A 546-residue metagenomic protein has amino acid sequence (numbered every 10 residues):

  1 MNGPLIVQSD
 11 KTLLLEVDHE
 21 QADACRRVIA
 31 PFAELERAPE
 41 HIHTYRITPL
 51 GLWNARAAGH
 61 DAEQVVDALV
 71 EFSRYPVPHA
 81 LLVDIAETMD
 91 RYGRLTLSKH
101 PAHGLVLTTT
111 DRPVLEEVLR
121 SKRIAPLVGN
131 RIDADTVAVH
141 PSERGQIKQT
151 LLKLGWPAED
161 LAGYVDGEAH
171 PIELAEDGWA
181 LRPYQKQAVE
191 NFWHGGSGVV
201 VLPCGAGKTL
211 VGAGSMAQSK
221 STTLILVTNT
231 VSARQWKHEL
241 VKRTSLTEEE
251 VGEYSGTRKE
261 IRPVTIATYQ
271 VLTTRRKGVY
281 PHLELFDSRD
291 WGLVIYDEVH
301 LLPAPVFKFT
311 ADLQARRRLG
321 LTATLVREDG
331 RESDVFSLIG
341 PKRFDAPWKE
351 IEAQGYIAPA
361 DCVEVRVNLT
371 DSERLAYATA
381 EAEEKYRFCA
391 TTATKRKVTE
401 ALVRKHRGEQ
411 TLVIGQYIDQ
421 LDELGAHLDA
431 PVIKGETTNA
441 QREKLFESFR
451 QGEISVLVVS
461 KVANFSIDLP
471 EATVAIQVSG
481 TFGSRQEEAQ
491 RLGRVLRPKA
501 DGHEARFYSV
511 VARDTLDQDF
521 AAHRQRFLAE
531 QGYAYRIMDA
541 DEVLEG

Functional and structural regions predicted by a protein language model:
M1-E168: Extended alpha-helical interface modules used as scaffolds for assembling large macromolecular complexes
E143, G340, F344-A358, D371-E373 (+2 more regions): A conserved SF2-helicase RecA2
G195-M216: Walker A/P-loop
R234, E250-E253, R258-K259, L412 (+2 more regions): Conserved helicase ATPase core of P-loop NTP-dependent helicases/translocases
S255-L293, A304-F309: Conserved helix/coil segment N-terminal to the catalytic DExD/H
G292-L293, E298-V363, L528: Post-DEXD/H (motif II) to motif III coupling segment of the RecA-like Helicase ATP-binding lobe
Y377-Q416, D422-E423: Conserved interdomain hinge at the start of the Helicase C-terminal
K434-E530: Conserved RecA-like P-loop NTPase helicase motor core
